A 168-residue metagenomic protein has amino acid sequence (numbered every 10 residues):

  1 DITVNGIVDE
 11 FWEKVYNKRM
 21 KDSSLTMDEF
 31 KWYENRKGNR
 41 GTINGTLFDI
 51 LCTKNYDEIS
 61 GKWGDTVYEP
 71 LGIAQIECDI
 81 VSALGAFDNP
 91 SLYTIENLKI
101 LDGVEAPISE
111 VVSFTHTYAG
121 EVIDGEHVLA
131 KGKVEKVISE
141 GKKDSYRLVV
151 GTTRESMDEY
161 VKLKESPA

Functional and structural regions predicted by a protein language model:
I2-A168: Catalytic core of pol beta-like nucleotidyltransferases
